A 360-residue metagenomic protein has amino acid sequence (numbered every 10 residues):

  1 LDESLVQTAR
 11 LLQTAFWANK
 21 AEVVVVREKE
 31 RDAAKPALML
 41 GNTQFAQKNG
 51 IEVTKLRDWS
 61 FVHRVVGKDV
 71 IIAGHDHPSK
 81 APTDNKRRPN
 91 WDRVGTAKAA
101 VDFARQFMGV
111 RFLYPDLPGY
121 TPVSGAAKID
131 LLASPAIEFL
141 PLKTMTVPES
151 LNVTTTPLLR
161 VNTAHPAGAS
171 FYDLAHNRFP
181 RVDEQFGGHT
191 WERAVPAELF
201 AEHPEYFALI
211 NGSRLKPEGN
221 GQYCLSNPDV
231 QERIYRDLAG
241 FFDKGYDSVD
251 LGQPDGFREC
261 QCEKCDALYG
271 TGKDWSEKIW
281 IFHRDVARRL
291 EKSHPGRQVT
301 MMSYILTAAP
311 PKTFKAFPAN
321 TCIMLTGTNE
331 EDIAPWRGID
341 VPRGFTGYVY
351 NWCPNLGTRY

Functional and structural regions predicted by a protein language model:
L1, L12-N19: Mature N-terminal segment immediately following signal peptide/propeptide cleavage in secreted/periplasmic
D2-E3, N42-Q47, H77-S79, G256-R258 (+3 more regions): Solvent-exposed loop/turn segments at secondary-structure junctions within structured extracellular/periplasmic domains
V6-L11, A15, T54-R284, R288-P295 (+2 more regions): Feature activates predominantly on carbohydrate-active enzymes
W17-R31, R297: Short, well-structured beta-strand/strand-turn elements
V24, A37, S248, Q298-T300: Residues at or immediately flanking beta-strands
V25-K55, I71-A73: Short, well-ordered secondary-structure micro-motifs within conserved domains or adaptor modules
A33, V65-G67, P318: Short, solvent-exposed loop/turn segments at the edges of secondary structure
L38, T300-N329, T358-Y360: Substrate-binding cleft/loops of secretory-pathway carbohydrate-active enzymes
